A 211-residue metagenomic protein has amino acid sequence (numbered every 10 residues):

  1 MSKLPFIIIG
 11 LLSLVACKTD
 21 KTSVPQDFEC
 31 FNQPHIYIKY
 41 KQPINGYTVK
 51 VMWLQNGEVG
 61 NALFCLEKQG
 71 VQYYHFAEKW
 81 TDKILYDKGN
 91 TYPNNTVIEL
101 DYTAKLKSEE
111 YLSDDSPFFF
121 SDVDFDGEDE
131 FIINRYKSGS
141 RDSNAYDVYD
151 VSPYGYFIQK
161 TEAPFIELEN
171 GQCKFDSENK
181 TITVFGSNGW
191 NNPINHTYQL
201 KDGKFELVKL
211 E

Functional and structural regions predicted by a protein language model:
M1-L4, K18: Positively charged n-region of N-terminal signal peptides that target proteins for export
L4-L14: Sec-dependent N-terminal signal peptides
A16-Y74, N170-E211: Acidic, small-residue rich beta-repeat scaffolds with periodic aromatic anchors
E67-Q69, R141-E162, I194-D202: Beta-propeller blade repeat segments, especially FG-GAP/WD-type strand-to-loop junctions in 6- to 7-bladed propeller
H75-W80, I158-P164, L207-E211: Beta-propeller fold detector
D82-S116, P164-K174: Repeat-based blade/solenoid architectures
D122-R135, N179-T183: Acidic/hydrophobic-patterned starts of short beta strands in beta-sheet-rich repeat architectures
S138-D142, G189-W190: Short glycine/serine/proline-enriched coil/turn segments at secondary-structure junctions
